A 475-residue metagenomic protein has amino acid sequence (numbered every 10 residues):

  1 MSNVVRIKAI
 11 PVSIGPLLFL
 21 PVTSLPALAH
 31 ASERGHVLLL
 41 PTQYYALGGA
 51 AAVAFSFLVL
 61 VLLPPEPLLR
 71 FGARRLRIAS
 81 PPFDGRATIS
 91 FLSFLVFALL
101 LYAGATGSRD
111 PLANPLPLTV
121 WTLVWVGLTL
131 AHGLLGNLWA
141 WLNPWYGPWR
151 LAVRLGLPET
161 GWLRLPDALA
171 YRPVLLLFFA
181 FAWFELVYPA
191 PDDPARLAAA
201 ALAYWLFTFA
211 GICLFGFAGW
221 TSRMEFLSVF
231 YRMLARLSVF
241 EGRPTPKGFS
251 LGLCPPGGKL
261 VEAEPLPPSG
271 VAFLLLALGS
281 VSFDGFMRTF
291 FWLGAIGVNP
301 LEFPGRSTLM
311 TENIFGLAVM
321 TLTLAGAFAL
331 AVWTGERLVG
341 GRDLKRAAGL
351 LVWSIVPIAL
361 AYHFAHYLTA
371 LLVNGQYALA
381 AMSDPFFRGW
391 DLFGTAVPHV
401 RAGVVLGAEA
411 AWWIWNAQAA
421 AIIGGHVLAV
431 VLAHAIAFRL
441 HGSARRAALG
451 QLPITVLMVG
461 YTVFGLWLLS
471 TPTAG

Functional and structural regions predicted by a protein language model:
M1-A29: N-terminal secretory/membrane targeting signals
A29-V37, Y44-P255, F283-D284: Transmembrane-helix bundle segments that line or gate the permeation/cavity pathway in multi-pass membrane proteins
S32-G48, D110-W121, G258-V261, V298-F315 (+1 more regions): Membrane-interface segments at the starts/ends of alpha-helical transmembrane spans
T221-W333: Long, internal scaffold/assembly segments composed of regular secondary structure
V281-F290, A325-T334, I358-G394: Transmembrane alpha-helix/helix-exit interface in multi-pass inner-membrane proteins
F315-T334, A348-L371, I414-V430, M458-T462: C-terminal substrate/ligand-recognition segments
V430-M458: Interfacial loop-to-transmembrane junctions
G465-G475: Juxtamembrane boundary at the C-terminal end of a transmembrane helix
